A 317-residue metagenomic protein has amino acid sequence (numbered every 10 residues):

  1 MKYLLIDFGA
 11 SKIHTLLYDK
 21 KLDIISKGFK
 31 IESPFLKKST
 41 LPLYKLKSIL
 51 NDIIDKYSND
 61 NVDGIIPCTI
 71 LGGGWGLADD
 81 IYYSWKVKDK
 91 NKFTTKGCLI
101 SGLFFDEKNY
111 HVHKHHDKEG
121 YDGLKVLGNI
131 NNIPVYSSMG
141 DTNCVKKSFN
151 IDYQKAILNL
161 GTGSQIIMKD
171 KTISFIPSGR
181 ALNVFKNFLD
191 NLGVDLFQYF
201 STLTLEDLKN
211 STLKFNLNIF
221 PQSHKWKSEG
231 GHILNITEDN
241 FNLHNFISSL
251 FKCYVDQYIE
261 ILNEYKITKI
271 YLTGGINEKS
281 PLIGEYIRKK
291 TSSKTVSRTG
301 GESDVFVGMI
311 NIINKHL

Functional and structural regions predicted by a protein language model:
M1-K2, D55, N59-N61, K315-L317: Short, Lys/Arg-enriched, disordered terminal segments
L4-G9, I13-K20, L36-T40, K90-N91 (+5 more regions): Active-site core segments that coordinate phosphate-bearing ligands/cofactors across diverse enzyme families
Y18, F29-I31, V87: Residue-level structural signal for beta-strand termini and adjacent loop
S26-N59: N-terminal phosphate-binding loop and adjacent alpha-helix
S33, T69, L272-G274: Short glycine-centered, acidic/aromatic-flanked micro-motifs in structured strand/loop junctions that mark active-site
K47-G64, Y258-K269: Phosphate/pyrophosphate-binding loops at sites that engage ATP/ADP/AMP, CoA/4′-phosphopantetheine, polyphosphate
Y57-G97, G102-L124: Short beta-strand-loop/turn "lid" adjacent to the catalytic site in phosphate-handling enzymes
